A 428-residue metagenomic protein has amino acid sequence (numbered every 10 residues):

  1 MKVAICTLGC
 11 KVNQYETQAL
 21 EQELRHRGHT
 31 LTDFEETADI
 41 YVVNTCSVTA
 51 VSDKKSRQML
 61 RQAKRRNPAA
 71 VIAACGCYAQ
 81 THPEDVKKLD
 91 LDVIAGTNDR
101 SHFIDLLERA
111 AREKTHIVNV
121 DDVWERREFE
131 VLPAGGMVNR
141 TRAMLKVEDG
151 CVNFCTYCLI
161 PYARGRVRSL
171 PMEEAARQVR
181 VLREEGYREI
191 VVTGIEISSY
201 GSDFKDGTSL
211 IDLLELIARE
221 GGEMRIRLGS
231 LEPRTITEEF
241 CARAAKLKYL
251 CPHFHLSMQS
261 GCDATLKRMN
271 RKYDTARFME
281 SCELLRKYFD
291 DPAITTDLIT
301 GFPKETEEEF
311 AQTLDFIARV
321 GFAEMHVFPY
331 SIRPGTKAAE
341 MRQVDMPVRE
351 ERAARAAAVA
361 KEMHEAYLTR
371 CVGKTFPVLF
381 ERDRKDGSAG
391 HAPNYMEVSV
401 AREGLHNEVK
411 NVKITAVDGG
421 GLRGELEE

Functional and structural regions predicted by a protein language model:
M1-Y200, S209, E239, A244 (+8 more regions): Proteins enriched for Cys/Gly/acidic motifs involved in redox and nucleic-acid/cofactor modification
T49-V51, S198-S202, R234-T235, G301-E305: Short, small-residue-enriched loops and turns at beta-alpha junctions that line or gate enzyme active sites
F154, C158-G165, R225-R234, S260-N270 (+3 more regions): Conserved strand-turn element in the central/C-terminal portion of the radical SAM core barrel that lines
V179, R188, G201-F204, L214-A218 (+1 more regions): Structured catalytic core of nucleotide-sugar glycosyltransferases
E184, I211-D212, L216-R225, T237-T296: Radical SAM/AdoMet-radical enzyme domain recognition
V192, L228, L256, D297 (+4 more regions): Conserved, mostly hydrophobic/aromatic
E305, V320-F322: Contiguous mid-protein beta-loop-alpha structural module that forms a pocket-lining wall or clamp of enzyme active
E340-E428: Terminal RNA-binding accessory module
